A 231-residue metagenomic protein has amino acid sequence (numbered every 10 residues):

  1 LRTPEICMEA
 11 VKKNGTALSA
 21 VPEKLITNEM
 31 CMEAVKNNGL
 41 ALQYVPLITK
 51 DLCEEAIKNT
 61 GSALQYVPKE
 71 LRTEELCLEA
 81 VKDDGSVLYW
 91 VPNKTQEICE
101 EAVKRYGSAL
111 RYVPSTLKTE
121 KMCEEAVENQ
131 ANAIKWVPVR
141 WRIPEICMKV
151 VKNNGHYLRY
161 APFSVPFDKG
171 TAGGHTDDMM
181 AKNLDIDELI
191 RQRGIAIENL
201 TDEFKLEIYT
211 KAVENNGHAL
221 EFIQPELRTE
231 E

Functional and structural regions predicted by a protein language model:
L1-E231: Alpha-helical scaffold segments
